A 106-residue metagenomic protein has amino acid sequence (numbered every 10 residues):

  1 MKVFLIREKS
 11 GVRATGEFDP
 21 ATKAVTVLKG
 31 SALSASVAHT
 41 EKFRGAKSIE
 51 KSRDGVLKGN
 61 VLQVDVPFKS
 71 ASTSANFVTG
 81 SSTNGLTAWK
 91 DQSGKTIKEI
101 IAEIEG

Functional and structural regions predicted by a protein language model:
M1-G106: Intrinsically disordered, charged low-complexity linkers and terminal tails that flank or connect structured domains
